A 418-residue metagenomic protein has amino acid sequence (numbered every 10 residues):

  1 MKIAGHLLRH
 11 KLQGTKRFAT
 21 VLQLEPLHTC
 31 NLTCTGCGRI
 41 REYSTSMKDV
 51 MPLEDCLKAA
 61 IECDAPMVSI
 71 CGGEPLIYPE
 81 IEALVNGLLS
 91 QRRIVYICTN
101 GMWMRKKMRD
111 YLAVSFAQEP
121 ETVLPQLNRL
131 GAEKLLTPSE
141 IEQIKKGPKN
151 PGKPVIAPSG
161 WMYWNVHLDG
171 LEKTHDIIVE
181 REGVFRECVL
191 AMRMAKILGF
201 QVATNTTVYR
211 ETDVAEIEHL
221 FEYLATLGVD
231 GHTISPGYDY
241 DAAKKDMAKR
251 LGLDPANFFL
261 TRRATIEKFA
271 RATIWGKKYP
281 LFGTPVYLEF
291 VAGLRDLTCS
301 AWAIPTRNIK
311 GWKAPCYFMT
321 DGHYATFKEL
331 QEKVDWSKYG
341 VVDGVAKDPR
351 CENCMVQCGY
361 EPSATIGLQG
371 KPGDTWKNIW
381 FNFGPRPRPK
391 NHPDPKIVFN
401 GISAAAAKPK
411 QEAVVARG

Functional and structural regions predicted by a protein language model:
M1-W161, G367, P409-K410, G418: Conserved alpha-helical substructure of the radical SAM core
F18, K313-G418: Flexible mid-to-C-terminal extensions adjoining Fe-S/redox cofactors in radical SAM and related proteins
T29, T33, T298, R350-N353: The −1 position to Zn-ligating cysteines in a subset of zinc-ribbon hairpins
G38-E42, E172, M247-D254, L330-D335: Short glycine/proline- and charge-enriched loop/turn segments that cap or connect secondary-structure elements
I40, C71, H167, S235 (+2 more regions): Conserved residues at the C-terminal ends of beta-strands
S44, P75, M102, L171 (+3 more regions): Residue-level marker for beta-strand->alpha-helix junctions and adjacent short loops that shape enzyme
M51, I94, E121-Q126, L130-E133 (+7 more regions): Radical SAM enzyme [4Fe-4S]-AdoMet core and its adjacent flexible, acidic and glycine-rich loops/tails across
I77-Y78, M104-R105, R210-D213, H323: Alpha-helix N-cap/loop-to-helix initiation residues
